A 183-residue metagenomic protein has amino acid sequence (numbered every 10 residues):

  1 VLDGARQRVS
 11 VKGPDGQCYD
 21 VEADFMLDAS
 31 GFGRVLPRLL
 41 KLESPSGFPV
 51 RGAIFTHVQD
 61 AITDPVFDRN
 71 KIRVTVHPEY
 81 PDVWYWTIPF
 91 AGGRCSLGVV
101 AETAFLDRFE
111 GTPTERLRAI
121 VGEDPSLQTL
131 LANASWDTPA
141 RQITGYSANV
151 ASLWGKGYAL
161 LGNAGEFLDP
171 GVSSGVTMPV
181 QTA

Functional and structural regions predicted by a protein language model:
V1-L131: Predominantly flavin-linked oxidoreductase catalytic cores and closely associated redox partners
F105-T182: FAD/FMN-dependent oxidoreductases across multiple families
